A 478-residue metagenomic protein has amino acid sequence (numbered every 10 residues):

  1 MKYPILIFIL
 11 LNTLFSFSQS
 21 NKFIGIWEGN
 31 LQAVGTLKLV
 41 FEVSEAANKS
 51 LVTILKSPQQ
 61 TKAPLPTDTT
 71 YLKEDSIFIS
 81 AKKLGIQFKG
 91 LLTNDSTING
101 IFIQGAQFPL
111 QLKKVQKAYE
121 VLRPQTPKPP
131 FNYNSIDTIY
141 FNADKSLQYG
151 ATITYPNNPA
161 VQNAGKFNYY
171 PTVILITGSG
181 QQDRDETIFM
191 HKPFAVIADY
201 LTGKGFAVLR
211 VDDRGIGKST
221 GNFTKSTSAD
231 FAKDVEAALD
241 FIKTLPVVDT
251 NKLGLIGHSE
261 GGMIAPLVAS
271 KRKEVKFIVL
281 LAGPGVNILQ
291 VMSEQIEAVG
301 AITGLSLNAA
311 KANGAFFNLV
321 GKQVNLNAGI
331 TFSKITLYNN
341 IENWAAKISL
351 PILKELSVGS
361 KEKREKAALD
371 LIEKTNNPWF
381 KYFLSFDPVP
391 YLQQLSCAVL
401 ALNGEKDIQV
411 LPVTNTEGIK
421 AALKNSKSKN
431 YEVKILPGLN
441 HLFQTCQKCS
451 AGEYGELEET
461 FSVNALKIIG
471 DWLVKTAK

Functional and structural regions predicted by a protein language model:
S20-Q104, G165: Central antiparallel beta-sheet cores of small beta-barrel/beta-sandwich binding domains
Y119-N168: N-terminal cap/lid segment of alpha/beta-hydrolase-fold proteins
G165-S179: Short beta-strand element of the alpha/beta-hydrolase
V196-K218: Conserved alpha/beta-hydrolase
K225-P246: Alpha/beta-hydrolase active-site loop
V279-Q393: Accessory cap/linker subdomain of secreted extracellular hydrolases
L395, A401-N403: Short beta-strand/loop motif that positions the catalytic acidic residue of the alpha/beta-hydrolase fold
I408-T416: Conserved alpha/beta-hydrolase "acid-adjacent" motif
